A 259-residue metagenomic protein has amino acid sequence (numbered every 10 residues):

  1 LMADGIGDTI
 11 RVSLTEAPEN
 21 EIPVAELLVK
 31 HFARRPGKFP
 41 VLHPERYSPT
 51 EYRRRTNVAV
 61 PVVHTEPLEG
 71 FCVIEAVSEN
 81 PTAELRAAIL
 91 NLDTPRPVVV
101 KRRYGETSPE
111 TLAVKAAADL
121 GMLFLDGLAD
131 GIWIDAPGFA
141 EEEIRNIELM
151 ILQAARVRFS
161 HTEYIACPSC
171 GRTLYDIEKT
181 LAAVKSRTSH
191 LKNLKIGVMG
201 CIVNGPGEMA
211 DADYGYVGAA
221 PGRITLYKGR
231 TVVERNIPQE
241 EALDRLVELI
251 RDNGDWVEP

Functional and structural regions predicted by a protein language model:
M2-E51, E69-V198: Catalytic alpha/beta core domains of metabolic enzymes, predominantly
Y52-P67: Conserved N-terminal beta1-alpha1 strand-loop-helix module at the mouth
L68, E106-S108, N204, E240-L243: A short acidic, often aromatic-flanked loop/helix-cap motif at beta-alpha or helix-coil junctions that lines enzyme
C167, I196-M199, V203-P206, Y214 (+1 more regions): Predominantly single-stranded RNA-binding modules in RNA-associated proteins
I202-E208, A212-K228, V232: Nucleotide-binding motor/catalytic cores of P-loop/tubulin-like NTPases across gene-expression machines
P221-I224, T231-D255: Beta-strand/loop-dominated core regions that host nucleotide or nucleotide-derived cofactor-binding catalytic loops
E258-P259: SAM-dependent methyltransferases
